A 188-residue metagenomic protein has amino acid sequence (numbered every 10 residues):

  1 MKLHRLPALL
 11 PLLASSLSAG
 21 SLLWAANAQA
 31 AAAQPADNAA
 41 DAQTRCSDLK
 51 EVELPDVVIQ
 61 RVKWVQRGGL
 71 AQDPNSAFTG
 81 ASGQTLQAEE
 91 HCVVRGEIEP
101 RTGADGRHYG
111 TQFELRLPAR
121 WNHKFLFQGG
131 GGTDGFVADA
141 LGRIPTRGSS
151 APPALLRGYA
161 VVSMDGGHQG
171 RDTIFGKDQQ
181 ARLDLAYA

Functional and structural regions predicted by a protein language model:
M1-A8: N-terminal secretory signal peptides that target proteins for export/translocation
L10-W24: Bacterial N-terminal signal peptides
G20-Q34: Signal peptide processing junction and immediate N-terminal pro/mature segment of secreted/exported proteins
A30-K124, V137, G148: Catalytic-loop region of hydrolases
N122, G130-A188: Cap/lid segment of the alpha/beta-hydrolase catalytic domain
